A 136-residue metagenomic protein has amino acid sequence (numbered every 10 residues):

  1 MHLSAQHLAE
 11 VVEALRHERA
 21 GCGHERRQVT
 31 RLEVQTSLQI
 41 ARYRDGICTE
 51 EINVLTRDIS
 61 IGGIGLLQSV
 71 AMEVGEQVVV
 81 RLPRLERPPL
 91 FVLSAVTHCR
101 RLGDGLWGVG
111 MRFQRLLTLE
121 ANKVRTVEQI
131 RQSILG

Functional and structural regions predicted by a protein language model:
M1-I59, R125-G136: N-terminal helix initiation/capping motif
S37-L38, R42-R81, G108-R112: Short strand-loop-strand
V54, V92-H98: Short beta-strand-centered aromatic/proline hotspots
P83-P88: Short, charged beta-turn/beta-strand-edge "cap" motif at the junction between a beta-strand and an adjacent loop
L90-V92, V109: PAS and PAS-like sensory/regulatory domains
D104-G105: Short acidic/glycine-enriched loop/turn segments that link adjacent beta-strands
G108-T126: Short solvent-exposed strand/turn elements
